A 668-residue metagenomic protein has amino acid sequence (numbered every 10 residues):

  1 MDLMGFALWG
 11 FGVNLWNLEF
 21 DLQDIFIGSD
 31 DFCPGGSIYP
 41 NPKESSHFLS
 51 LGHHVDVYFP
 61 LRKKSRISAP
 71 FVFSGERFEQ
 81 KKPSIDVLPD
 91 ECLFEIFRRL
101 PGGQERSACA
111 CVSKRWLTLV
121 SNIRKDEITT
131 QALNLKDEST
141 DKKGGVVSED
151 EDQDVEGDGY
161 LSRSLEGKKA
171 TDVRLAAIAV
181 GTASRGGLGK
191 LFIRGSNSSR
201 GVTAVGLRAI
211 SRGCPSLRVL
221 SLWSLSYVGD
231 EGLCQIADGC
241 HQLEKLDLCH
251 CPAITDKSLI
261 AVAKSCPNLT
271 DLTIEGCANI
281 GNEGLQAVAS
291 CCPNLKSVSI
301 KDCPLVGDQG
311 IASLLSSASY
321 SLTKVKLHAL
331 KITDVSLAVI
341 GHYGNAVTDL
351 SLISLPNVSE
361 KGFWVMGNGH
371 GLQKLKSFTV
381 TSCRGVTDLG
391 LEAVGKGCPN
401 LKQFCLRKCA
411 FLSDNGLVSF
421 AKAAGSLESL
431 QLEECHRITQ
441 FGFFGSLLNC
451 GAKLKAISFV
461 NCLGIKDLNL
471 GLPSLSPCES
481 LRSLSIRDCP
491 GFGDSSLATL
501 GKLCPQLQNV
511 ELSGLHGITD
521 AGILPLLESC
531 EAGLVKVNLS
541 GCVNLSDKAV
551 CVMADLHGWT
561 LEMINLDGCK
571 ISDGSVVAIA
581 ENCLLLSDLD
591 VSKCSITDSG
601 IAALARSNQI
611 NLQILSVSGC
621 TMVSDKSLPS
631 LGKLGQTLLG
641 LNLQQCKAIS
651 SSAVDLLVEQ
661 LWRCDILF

Functional and structural regions predicted by a protein language model:
D2-A237, H241-K245, H250-T255, L259-A263 (+16 more regions): N-terminal adaptor-interaction module of cullin-RING ubiquitin ligase components
L3, I486, I666-L667: Long, polar low-complexity intrinsically disordered regions
V112, I311, F443, L470-G471 (+2 more regions): Short coil/turn segments at secondary-structure boundaries
N122, E156-G157, A183-K190, R212-V219 (+20 more regions): Leucine-rich repeat
I193-S198, L222-S226, L248-H250, I274-C277 (+14 more regions): Concave beta-strand-loop units of leucine-rich repeat
S199, V228, I254-T255, I280-G281 (+18 more regions): Leucine-rich repeat
D520, A532, K536, D547 (+3 more regions): Structured C-terminal portions of repeat-based eukaryotic scaffold domains
I649-F668: Eukaryotic acidic, Ser/Thr-rich intrinsically disordered low-complexity regions
